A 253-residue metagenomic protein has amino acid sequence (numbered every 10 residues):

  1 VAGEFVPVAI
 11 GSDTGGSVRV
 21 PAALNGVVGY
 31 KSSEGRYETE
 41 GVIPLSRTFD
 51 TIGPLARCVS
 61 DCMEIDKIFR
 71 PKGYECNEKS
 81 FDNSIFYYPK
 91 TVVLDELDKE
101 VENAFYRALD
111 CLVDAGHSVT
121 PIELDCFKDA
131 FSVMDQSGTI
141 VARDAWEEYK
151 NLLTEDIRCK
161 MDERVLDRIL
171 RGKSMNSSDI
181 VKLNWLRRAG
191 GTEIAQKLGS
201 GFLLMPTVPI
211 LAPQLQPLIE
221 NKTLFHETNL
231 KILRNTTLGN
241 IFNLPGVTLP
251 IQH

Functional and structural regions predicted by a protein language model:
V1-D66, I241, P245-Q252: Short glycine/serine-rich loop segments
P7, G201-L203: Conserved acidic residues
I68-Q136, M161-R164, L170, S174: Gly/Ser-rich, acidic/histidine-flanked active-site/gating loops
N83, T139-G191, P206, P245-Q252: Short helix-loop capping/hinge segments that flank enzyme active sites or metal/cofactor-binding pockets
V92, V208-L211: Short glycine-rich anion-binding loops that position phosphate/pyrophosphate groups of nucleotides and phosphorylated
E100-E123, K150-D156, I180-S200: Acyltransferase
D135, K182, A212-L233: Short, surface-exposed loop/helix-turn segments at secondary-structure junctions that function as lids/hinges flanking
H226-P250: Small-aliphatic-rich amphipathic alpha-helix that forms the alpha element of a beta-alpha
